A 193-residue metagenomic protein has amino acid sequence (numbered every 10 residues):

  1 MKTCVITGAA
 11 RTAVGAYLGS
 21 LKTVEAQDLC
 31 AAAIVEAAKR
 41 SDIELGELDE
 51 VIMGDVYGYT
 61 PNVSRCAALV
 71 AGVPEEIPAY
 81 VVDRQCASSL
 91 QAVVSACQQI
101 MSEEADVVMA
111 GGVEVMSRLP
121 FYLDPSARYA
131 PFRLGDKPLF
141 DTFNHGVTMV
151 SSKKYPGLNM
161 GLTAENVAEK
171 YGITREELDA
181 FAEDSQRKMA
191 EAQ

Functional and structural regions predicted by a protein language model:
M1-K2, Y17-G46, P61-N62, A68-L69 (+1 more regions): Acyl-thioester C-C bond-transforming condensing/cleaving domain
T3-G8: Conserved PLP-binding active-site segment in aminotransferase class I/II-type PLP enzymes
A9-V14: Short polar catalytic/cofactor-binding loops
E47-G54: Short glycine-rich phosphate-binding loop at a beta-alpha junction
D55-T60: Glycine-rich phosphate-binding loops at beta-strand->alpha-helix junctions
